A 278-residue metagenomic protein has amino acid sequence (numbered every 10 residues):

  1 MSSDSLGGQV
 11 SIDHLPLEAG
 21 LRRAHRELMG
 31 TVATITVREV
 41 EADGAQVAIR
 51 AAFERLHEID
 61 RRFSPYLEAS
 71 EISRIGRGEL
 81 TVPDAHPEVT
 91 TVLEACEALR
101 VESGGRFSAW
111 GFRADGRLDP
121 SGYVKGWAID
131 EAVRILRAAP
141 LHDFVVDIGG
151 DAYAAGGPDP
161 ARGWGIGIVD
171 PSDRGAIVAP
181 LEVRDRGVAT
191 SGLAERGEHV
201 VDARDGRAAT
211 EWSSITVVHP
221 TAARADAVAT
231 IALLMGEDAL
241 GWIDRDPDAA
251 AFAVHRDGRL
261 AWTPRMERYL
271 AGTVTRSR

Functional and structural regions predicted by a protein language model:
M1-R278: Mature catalytic core of soluble alpha/beta enzymes
